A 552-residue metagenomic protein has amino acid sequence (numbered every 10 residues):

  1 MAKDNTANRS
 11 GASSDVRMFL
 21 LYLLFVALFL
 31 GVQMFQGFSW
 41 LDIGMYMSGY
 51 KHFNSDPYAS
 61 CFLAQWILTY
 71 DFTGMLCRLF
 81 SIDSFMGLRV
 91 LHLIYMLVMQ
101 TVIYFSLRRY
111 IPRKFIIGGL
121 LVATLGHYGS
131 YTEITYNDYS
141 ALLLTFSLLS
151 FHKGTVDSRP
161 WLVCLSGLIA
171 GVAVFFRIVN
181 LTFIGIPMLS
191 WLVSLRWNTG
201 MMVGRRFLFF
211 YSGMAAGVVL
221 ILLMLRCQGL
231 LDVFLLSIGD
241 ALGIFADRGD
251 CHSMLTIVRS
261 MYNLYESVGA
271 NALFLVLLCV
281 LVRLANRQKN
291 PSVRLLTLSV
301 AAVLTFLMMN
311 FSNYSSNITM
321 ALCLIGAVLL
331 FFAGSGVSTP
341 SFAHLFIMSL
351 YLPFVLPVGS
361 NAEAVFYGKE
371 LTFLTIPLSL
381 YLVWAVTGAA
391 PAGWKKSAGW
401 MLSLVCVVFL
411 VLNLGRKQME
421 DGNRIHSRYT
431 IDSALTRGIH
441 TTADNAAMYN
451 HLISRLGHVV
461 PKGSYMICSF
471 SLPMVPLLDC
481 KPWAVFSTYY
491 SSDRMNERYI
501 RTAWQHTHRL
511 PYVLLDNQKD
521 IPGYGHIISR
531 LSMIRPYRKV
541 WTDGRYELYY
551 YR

Functional and structural regions predicted by a protein language model:
M34-G49, Y58-L76, I82-M86, G229: Extracytoplasmic catalytic/substrate-binding loops of multi-pass membrane glycan-assembly enzymes
I103-L125, W161: Transmembrane-helix signature of polytopic, membrane-embedded enzymes that assemble or transfer cell-envelope glycans
R109-I111, T145-V163, A173, W197 (+1 more regions): Membrane-interface transmembrane helices that cradle and orient dolichyl/undecaprenyl
Y128, L162-L189, A216, L304 (+1 more regions): Membrane-interface alpha helices of multi-pass inner-membrane proteins
T132-A141: Short acidic/glycine- and proline-prone juxtamembrane loop motifs at membrane-interface regions of multi-pass membrane
S150-V172, M201-F209, L296-L298, A343-I347: Short hydrophobic alpha-helices at membrane interfaces in multi-pass membrane enzymes
F183-V219, L284: Perimembrane helix-loop-helix junctions
N413-S491, L510-D520, Y549: Short periplasmic/luminal acceptor-recognition loop of GT-C membrane glycosyltransferases, typified by
